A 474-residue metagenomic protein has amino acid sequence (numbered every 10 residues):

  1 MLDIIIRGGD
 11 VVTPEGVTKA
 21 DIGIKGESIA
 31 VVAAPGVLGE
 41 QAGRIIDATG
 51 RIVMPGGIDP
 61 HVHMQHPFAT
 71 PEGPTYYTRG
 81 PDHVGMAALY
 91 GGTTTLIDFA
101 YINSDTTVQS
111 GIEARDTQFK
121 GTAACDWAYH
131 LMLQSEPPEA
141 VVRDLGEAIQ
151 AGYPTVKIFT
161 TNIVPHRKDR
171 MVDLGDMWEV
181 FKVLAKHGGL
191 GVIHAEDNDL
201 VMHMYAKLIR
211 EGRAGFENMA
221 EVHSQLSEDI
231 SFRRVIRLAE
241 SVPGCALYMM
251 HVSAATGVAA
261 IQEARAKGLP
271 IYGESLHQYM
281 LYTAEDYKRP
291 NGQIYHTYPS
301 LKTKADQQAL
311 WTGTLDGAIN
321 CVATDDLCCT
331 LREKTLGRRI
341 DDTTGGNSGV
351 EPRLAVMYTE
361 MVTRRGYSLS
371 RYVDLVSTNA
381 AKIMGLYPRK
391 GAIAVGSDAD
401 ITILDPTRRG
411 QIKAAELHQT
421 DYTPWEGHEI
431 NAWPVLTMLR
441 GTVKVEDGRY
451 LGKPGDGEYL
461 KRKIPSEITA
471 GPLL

Functional and structural regions predicted by a protein language model:
M1-G56: Histidine-rich, glycine-flanked metal-binding segment
G9, I22, E27, G50 (+15 more regions): Divalent metal-coordination and catalytic microenvironments
A48-T122: Metal-associated gating/positioning segment near the N- to mid-region
I97-D98, A128-L131, A246-H251: Short catalytic-loop micro-motif centered on adjacent basic/acidic residues
Q109-C125, G175-I193, P352: Alpha-helix-loop-beta-strand connector modules within alpha/beta enzyme cores
A140-V322, R338: Histidine/acidic residue-rich metal-binding segments in metalloenzymes
A214-G244, I294, L315-D316, N320-V322 (+1 more regions): His/Asp/Glu-enriched, well-ordered alpha-helical/loop segment that forms or immediately abuts the divalent-metal
L336-R339, V395-L460: C-terminal cap of metal-dependent C-N hydrolases
